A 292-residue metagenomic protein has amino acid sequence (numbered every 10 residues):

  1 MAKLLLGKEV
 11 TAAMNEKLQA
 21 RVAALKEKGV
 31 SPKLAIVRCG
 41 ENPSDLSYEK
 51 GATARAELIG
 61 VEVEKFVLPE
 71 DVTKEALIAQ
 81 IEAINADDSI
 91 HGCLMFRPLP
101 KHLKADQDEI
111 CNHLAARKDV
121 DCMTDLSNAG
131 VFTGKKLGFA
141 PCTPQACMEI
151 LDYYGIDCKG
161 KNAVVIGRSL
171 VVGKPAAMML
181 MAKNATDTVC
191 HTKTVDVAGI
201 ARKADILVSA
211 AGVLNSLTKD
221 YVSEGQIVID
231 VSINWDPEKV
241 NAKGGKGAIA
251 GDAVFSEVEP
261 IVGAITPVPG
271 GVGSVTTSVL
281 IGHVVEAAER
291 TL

Functional and structural regions predicted by a protein language model:
M1-V30: Positively charged, low-complexity intrinsically disordered leader regions
S31-G40: Short beta-strand segments enriched in small/hydrophobic residues
C39-A54, K135-V231, K239, K246-G247 (+1 more regions): Glycine-rich phosphate/diphosphate-binding loop of Rossmann-like nucleotide-binding domains
A56-E70, D187-V189: Short beta-strand elements in bilobed, periplasmic/extracellular small-molecule ligand-binding domains
A76-D88: Short, well-structured alpha-helical segments in soluble
S89-I90, A204: Short, high-confidence coil segments that cap the C-terminus of an alpha-helix and link into the following beta-strand
G92-C158, N215: Anion-binding alpha/beta catalytic cores of soluble intermediary-metabolism enzymes, centered on
D108-V120, T124-A129, S232-T291: Rossmann-fold NAD(P)-binding glycine/threonine-rich loop
